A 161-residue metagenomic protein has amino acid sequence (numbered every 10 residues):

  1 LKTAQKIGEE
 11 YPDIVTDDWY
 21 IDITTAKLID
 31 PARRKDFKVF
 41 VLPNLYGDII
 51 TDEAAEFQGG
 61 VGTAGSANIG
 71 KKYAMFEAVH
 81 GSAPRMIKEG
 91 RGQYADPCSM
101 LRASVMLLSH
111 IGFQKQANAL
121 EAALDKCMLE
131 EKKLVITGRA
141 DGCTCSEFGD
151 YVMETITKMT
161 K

Functional and structural regions predicted by a protein language model:
L1-T24, D36: Glycine-rich phosphate/diphosphate-binding loop of Rossmann-like nucleotide-binding domains
T3-I7, L107, A123, T155: Generic, well-ordered alpha-helical scaffold segments in large soluble proteins
I14-D18, V39-F40, Q93-Y94, F113 (+3 more regions): Hydrophobic alpha-helical scaffolding
L28-E131: Glycine-rich phosphate/nucleotide-binding loop
Q114, A123-K161: Glycine-rich phosphate/pyrophosphate-binding loop and the adjoining helix
